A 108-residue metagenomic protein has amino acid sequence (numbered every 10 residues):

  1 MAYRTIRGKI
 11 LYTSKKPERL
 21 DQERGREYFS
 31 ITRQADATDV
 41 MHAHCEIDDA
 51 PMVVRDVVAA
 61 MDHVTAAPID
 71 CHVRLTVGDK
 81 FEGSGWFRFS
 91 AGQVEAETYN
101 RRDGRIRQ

Functional and structural regions predicted by a protein language model:
M1-D56, V77-S84: N-terminal cleavable signal peptides for secretion/export
M52-Q108: Contiguous hydrophobic, core-forming segments of folded domains
